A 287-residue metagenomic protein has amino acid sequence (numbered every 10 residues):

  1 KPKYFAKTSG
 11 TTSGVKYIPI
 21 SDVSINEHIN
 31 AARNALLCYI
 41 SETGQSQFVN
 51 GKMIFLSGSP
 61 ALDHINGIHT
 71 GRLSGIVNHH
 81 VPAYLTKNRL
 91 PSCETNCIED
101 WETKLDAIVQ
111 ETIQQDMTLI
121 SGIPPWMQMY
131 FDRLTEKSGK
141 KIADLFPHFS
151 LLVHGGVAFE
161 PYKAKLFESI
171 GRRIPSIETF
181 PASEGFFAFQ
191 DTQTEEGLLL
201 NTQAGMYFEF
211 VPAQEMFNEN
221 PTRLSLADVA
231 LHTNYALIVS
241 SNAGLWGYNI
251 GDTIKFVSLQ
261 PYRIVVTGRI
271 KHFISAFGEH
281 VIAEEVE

Functional and structural regions predicted by a protein language model:
K1-P2: Flexible, low-complexity linker/hinge segments
F5-P19: Conserved adenylation A10 loop of the ANL superfamily
G10-G14, S41-G44, I113-D116: Short, solvent-exposed loop/edge-beta patches enriched in aromatic
I18-I20, I65-N66, D132: Short, solvent-exposed loop/turn and secondary-structure capping segments
S21-E42: Conserved structural elements of the adenylate-forming
Y39-P82: Conserved AMP-binding loop of ANL adenylate-forming enzymes
I76-E287: Active-site glycine/GP-rich loop and adjacent strand/helix microenvironment that borders small-molecule binding pockets
